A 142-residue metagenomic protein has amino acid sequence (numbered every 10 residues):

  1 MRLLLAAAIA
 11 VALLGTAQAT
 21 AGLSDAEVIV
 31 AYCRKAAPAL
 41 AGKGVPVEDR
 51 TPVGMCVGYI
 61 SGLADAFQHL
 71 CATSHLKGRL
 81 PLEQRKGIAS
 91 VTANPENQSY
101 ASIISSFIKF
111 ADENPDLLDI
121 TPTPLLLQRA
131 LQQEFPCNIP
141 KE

Functional and structural regions predicted by a protein language model:
M1-A8: Sec-dependent signal peptide recognition, specifically the positively charged N-region followed immediately by
L14-A19: N-terminal signal peptide c-region/cleavage motif recognized by signal peptidases
A21-I29, S99, T121-P122, L126: Short, structural beta-strand-to-alpha-helix junction motif
A26-S105: Short N-proximal segments of mature Sec-exported proteins
G62-A66, F110, A130, E134: Amphipathic alpha-helical segments in well-ordered regions
Y100-A111, P115, L127: Helix-rich interaction surfaces within compact, conserved domain-sized segments that mediate assembly or partner
L117-E142: C-terminal partner/receptor-binding element of secreted or periplasmic proteins
